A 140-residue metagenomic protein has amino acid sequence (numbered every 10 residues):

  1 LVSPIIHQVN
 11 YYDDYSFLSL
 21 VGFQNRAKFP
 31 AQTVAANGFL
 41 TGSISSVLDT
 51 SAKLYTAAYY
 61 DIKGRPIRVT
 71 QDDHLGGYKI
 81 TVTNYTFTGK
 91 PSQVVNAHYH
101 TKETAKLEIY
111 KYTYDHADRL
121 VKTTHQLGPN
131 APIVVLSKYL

Functional and structural regions predicted by a protein language model:
L1-L140: Beta-strand elements of repeat-based all-beta scaffolds
